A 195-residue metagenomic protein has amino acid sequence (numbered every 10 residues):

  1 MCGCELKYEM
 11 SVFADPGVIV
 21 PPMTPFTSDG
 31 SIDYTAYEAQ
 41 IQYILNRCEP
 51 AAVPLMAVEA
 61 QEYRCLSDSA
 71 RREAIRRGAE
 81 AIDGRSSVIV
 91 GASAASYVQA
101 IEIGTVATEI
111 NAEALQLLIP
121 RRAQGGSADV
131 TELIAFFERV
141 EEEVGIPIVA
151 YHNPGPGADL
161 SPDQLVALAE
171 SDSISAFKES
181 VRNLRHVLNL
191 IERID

Functional and structural regions predicted by a protein language model:
C2-D159: Active-site beta->alpha loop and helix N-cap motifs at the rims of alpha/beta catalytic domains
R139, P154-D195: Catalytic alpha/beta core domains of metabolic enzymes, predominantly
